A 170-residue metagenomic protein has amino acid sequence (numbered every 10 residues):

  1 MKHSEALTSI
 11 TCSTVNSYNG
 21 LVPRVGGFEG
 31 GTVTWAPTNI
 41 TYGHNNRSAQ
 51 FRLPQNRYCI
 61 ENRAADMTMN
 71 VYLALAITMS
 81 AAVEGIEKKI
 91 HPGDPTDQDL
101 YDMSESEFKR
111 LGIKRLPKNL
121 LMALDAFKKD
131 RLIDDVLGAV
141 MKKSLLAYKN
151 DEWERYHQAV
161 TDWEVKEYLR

Functional and structural regions predicted by a protein language model:
M1-R170: Catalytic-core signal marking the mid-to-C-terminal active-site face
